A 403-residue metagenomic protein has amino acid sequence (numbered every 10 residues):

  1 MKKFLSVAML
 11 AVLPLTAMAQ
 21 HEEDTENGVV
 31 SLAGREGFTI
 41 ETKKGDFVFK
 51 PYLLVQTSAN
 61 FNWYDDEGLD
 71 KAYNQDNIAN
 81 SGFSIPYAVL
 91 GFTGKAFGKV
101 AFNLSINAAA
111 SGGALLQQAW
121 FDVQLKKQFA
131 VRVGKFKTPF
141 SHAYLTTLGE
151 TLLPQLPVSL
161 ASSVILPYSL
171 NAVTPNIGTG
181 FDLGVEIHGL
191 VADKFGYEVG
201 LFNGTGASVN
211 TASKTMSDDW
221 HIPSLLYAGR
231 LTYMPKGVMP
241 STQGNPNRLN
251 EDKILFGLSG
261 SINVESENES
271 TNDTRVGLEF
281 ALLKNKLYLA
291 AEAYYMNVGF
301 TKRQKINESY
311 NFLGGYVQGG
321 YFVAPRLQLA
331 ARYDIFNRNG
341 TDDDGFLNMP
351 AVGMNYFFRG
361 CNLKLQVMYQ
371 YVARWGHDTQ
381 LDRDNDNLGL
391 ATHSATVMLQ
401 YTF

Functional and structural regions predicted by a protein language model:
F4-Q56, A192, F403: N-terminal periplasmic/intermembrane-space "pro-region" immediately following the signal or transit peptide
G28-V29, Q75-G82, A109-G113, P175-I177 (+5 more regions): Replace "Gram-negative outer membrane beta-barrel proteins" with "bacterial and organellar outer membrane beta-barrel
F38-K71, Q75-A207, P223-V238, Q318-A330 (+1 more regions): Outer membrane beta-barrel
S58-E67, N107-S111, F140, F202-S208 (+6 more regions): Sequence/structural signature of outer-membrane beta-barrel proteins
Y87, L116-Q118, D182-G184, S224-A228 (+5 more regions): Transmembrane beta-barrel architecture of outer membranes
L226-V238, M354, F358, L363 (+1 more regions): Outer-membrane beta-barrel "beta-signal"
R230-N339: Detector for outer-membrane/organellar transmembrane beta-barrel domains, recognizing the amphipathic beta-strand
Y316, G320, R326-R374: Outer membrane beta-barrel transmembrane domains
